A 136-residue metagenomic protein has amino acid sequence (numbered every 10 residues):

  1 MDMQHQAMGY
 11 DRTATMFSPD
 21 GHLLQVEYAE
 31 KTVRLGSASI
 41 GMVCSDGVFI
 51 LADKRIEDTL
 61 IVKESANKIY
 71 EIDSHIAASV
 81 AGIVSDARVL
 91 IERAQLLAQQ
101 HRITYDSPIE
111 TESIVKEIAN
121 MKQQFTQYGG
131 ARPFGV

Functional and structural regions predicted by a protein language model:
M1-V136: Long, low-complexity N-terminal extensions
